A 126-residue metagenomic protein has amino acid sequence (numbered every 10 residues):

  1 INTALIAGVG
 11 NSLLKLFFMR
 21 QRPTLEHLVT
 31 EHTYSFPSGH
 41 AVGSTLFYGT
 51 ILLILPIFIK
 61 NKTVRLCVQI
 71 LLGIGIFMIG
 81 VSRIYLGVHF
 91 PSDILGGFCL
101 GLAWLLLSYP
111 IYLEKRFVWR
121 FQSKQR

Functional and structural regions predicted by a protein language model:
I1-G8: Interfacial segments of alpha-helical transmembrane regions
G8-L13, S38-V42: Mid-bilayer segments of alpha-helical transmembrane spans in multi-pass integral membrane proteins that mediate
G10-F18, S82-R83: C-terminal TM-helix exit segments that contain a strictly Trp-centered aromatic cap at the helix terminus
L16-E26: Peri-membrane helix termini and adjoining interfacial loops of integral membrane proteins
H27-R126: Membrane-embedded catalytic cores of phosphoryl/pyrophosphoryl-handling enzymes
